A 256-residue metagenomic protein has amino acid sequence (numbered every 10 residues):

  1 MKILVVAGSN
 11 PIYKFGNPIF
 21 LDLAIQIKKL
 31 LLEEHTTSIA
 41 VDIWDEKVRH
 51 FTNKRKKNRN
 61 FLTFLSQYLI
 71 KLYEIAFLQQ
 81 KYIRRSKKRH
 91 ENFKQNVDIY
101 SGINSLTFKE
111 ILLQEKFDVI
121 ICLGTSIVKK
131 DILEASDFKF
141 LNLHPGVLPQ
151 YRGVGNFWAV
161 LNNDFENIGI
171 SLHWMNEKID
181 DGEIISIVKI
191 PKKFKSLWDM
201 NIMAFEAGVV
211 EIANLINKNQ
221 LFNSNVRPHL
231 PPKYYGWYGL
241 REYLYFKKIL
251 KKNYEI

Functional and structural regions predicted by a protein language model:
M1-I256: One-carbon transfer enzymes
